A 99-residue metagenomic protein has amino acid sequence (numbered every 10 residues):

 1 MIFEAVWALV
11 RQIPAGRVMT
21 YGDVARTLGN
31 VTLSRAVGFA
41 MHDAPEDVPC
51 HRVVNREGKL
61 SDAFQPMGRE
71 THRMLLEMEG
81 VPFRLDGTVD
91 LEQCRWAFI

Functional and structural regions predicted by a protein language model:
M1-I99: Nucleic acid-binding interface residues in structured DNA/RNA-binding domains, emphasizing the DNA-engaging scaffolds
